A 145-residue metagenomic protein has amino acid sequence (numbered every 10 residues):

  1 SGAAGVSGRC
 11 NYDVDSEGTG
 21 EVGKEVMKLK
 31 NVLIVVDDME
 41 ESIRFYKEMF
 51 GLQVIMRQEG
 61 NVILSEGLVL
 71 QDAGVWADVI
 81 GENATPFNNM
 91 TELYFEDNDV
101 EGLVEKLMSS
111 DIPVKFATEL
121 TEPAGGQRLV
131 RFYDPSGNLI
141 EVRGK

Functional and structural regions predicted by a protein language model:
S1-S7, N11-T19: Acidic, proline/serine/threonine- and glycine-rich low-complexity intrinsically disordered segments
V6-R9, G23-K24, V104-K145: Vicinal oxygen chelate
G20-E41, T91-L93: N-terminal beta-strand motif that seeds the catalytic metal site of vicinal oxygen chelate
E40-L52: Amphipathic alpha-helical segments
G51-M56, V114-T118: Short secondary-structure junctions
Q53-N88, L139-G144: Conserved short beta-strand elements that form part of the metal-binding/catalytic scaffold of enzyme active sites
V62, T91, G126-V130: Short beta-strand micro-motifs in enzyme catalytic cores
